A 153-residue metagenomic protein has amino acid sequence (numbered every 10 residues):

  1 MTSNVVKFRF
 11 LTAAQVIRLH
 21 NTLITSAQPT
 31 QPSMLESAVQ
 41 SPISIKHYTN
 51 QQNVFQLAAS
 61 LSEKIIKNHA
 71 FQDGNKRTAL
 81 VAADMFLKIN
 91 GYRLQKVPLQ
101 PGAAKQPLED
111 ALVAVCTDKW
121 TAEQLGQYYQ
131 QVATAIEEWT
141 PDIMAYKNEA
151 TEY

Functional and structural regions predicted by a protein language model:
M1-Y153: FIC/Doc superfamily catalytic core
